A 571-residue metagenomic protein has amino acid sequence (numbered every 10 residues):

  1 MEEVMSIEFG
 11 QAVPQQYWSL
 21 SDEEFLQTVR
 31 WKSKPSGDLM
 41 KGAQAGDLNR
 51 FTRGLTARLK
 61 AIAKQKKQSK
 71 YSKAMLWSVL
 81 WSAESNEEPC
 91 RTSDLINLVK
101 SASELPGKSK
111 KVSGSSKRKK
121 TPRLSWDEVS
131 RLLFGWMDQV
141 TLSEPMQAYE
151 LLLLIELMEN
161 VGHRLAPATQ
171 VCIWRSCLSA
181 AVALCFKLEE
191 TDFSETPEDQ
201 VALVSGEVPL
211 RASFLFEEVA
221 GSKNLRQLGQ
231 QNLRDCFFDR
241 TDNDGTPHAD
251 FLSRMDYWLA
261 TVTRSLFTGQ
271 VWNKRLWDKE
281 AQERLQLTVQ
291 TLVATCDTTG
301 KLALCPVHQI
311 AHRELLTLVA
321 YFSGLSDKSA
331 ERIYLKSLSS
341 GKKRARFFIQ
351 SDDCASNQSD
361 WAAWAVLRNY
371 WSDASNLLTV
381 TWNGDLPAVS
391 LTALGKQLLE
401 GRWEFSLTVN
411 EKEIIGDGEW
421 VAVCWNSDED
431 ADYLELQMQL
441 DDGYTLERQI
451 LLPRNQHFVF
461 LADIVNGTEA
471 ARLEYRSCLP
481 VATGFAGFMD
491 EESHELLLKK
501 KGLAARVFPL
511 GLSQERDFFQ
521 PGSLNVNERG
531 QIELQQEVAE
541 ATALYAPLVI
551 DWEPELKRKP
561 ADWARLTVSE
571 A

Functional and structural regions predicted by a protein language model:
E2-R58, T268, W272-R275, L287-N376: Terminal, non-catalytic domain-edge segments
E2-S125, L132-Q139, S143, T379-T381 (+5 more regions): Ser/Thr/Asn(+Pro)-rich, low-complexity disordered segments
A57-L285: Aromatic-lined, polymer-binding surfaces characteristic of secreted/periplasmic polysaccharide-degrading enzymes
D94-L98, L152-E159, T261, L266 (+4 more regions): Hydrophobic/aromatic-rich, well-ordered segments within soluble, folded domains that form packed cores
V204-F216, Y257-T261, L304-S323, Q514-F519: Long, charge-rich low-complexity segments
D242, T246, T298-L302, K557: Intrinsically disordered or highly flexible coil/loop and linker segments, enriched in small and charged/polar residues
G324-G511, E540-A546: Catalytic and substrate-binding regions of extracellular carbohydrate-active enzymes, especially polysaccharide lyases
R516-A571: Beta-strand-rich recognition/accessory modules
